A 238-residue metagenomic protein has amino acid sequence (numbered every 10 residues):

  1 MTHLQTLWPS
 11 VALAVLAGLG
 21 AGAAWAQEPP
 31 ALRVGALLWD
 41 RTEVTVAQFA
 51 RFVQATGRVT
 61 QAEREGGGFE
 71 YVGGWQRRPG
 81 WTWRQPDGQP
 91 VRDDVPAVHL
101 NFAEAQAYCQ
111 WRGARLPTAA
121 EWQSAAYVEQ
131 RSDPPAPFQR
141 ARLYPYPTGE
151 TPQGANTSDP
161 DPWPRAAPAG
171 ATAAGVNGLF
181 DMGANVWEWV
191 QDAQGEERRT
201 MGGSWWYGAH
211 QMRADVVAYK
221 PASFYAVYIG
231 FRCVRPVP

Functional and structural regions predicted by a protein language model:
T2-Q85, F102-A103, Q130-S132, Y228-P238: Short, compositionally biased
V59, G66, E70-Y71, R77-A218 (+1 more regions): Functional-site microenvironments in short loops/helix caps that host divalent-cation chemistry
S223-Y225: A generic structural micro-feature
